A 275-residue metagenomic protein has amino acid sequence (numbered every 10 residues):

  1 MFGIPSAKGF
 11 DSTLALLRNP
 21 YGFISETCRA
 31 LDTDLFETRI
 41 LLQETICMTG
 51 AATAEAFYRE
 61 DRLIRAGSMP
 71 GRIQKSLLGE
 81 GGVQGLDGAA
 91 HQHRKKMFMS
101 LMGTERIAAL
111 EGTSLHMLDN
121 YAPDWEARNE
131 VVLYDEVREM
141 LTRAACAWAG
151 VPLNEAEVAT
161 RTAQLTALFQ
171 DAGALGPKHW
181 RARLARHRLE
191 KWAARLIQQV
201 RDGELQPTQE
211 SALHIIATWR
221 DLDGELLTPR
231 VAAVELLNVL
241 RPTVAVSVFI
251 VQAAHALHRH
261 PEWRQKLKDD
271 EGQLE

Functional and structural regions predicted by a protein language model:
M1-E275: Cytochrome P450
